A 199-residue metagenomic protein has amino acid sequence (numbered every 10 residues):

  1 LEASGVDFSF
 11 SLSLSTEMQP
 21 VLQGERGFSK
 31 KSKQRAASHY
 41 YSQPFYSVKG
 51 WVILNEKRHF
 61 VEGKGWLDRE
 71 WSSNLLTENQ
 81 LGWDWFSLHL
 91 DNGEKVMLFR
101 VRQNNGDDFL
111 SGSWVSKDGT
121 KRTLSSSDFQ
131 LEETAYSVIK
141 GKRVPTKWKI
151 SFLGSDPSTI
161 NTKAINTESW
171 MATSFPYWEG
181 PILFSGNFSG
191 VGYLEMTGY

Functional and structural regions predicted by a protein language model:
L1-Y199: Structured soluble/peripheral alpha/beta segments that form catalytic or ligand/cofactor-binding pockets
